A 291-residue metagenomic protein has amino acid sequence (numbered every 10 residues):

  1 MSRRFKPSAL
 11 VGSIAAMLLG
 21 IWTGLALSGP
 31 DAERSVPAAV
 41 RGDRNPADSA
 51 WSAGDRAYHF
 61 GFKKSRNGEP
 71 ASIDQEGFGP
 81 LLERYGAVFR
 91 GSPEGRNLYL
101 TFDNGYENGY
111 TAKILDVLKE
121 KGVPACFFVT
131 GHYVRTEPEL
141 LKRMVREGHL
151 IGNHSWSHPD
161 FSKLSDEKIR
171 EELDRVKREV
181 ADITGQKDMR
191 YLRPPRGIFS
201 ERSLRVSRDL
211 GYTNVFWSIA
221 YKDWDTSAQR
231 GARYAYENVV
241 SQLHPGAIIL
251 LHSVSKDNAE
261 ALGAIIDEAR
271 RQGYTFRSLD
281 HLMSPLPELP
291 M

Functional and structural regions predicted by a protein language model:
S2-L100, E107-I114, E120, Y274-M291: N-terminal pre-catalytic segment of deacetylase/amide-hydrolase enzymes
G61-S162, K168, E172-A181, D188-M189 (+1 more regions): Active-site beta->alpha N-cap acidic-glycine motif
L98-T101, A125-V129, L150-N153, R190-P194 (+3 more regions): Structural recognition of the beta-strand scaffold that forms the well-ordered cores of secreted hydrolase catalytic
G105, T130-H132, W156, P195-G197 (+3 more regions): Active-site beta-loop-alpha junctions enriched in small/polar residues
Y110, P159-T184, I198-P245, N258-E260: Alpha-helical scaffold elements lining the catalytic groove of polysaccharide deacetylases
K113-D116, E139-L140, S203-V206, A261-I265: A short acidic, amphipathic alpha-helical/loop segment
L243-D280: Catalytic grooves of carbohydrate-active enzymes
